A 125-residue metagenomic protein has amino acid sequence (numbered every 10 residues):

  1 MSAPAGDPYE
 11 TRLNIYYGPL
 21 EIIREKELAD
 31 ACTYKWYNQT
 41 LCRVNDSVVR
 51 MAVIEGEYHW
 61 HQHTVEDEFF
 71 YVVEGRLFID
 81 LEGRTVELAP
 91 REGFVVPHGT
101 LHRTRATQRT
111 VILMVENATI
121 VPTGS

Functional and structural regions predicted by a protein language model:
M1-R50: A short, N-terminal "cap"/entry segment at the start of jelly-roll beta-barrel domains of the cupin/DSBH fold
Y34-K35, V48-T64: Conserved short histidine dyad/triad with adjacent acidic residue
N45, D80-R84, T107: Short strand-coil-strand connectors
N45, V73-E74, A89-P90, Q108 (+1 more regions): A cytosolic small-molecule/anion-sensing beta-strand core signal
V49, Y58-W60, G75-D80, I120: Short beta-strand segments in beta-sandwich/barrel cores
G56, V65-F78, E82-G83: Glycine- and acidic-residue-biased ligand/ion/polar-headgroup-sensing regions
E82-H98: Short acidic-glycine-tyrosine-enriched beta hairpin
H98-S125: Ligand-binding loop in jelly-roll beta-barrel domains
